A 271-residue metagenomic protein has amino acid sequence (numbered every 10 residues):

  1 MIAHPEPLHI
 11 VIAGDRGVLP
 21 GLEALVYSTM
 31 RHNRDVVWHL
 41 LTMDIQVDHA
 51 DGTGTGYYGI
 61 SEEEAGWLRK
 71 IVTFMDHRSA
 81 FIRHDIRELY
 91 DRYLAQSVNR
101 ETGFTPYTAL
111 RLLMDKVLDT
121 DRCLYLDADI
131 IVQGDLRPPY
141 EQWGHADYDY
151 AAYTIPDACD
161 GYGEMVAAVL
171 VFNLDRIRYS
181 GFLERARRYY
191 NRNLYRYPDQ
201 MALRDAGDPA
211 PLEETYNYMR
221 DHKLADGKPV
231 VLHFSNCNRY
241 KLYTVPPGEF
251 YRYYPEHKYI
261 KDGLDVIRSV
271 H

Functional and structural regions predicted by a protein language model:
M1-V18, A24-L25, N33-R34, F172-H271: A glycosyltransferase accessory/donor-loop signature
V37-I45: Short internal beta-strands
D48-K116: Active-site-proximal specificity loops/subdomain of glycosyltransferases
P106, V166-V169, N173: Glycine/small-residue-rich pyrophosphate-binding loop that anchors the diphosphate of NDP-sugar donors
C123: Short aromatic/hydrophobic "clamp" motif used to bind/position activated sugar donors
L126: Catalytic metal- and UDP-sugar-binding loop of GT-A-like glycosyltransferases, i.e., residues flanking the conserved
I130-Y162: Conserved donor-nucleotide/metal-binding helix-loop-beta segment in metal-dependent transferases, i.e., the alpha-helix
E164-A167, G227: Short, solvent-exposed loop/turn segments at the edges of secondary structure
